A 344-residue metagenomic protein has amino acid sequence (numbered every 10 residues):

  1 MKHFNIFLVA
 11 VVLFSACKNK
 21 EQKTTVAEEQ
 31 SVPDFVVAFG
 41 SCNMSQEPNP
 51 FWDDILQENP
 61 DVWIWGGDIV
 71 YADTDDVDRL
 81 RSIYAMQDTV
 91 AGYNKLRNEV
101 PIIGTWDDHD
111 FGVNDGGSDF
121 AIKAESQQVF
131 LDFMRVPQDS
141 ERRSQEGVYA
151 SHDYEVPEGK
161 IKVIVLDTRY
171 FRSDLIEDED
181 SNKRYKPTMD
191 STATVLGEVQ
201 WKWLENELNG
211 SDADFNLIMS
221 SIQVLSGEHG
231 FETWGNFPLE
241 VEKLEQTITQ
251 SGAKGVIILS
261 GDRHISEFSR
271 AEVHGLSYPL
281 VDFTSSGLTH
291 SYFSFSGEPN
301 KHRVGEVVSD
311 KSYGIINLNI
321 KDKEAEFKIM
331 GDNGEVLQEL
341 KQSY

Functional and structural regions predicted by a protein language model:
K2-V9: Sec-dependent signal peptide recognition, specifically the positively charged N-region followed immediately by
F14-A16: C-terminal motif of bacterial Sec signal peptides marking the signal peptidase cleavage site
K18-Y344: Metal-dependent phosphoester/phosphodiester hydrolase catalytic core
